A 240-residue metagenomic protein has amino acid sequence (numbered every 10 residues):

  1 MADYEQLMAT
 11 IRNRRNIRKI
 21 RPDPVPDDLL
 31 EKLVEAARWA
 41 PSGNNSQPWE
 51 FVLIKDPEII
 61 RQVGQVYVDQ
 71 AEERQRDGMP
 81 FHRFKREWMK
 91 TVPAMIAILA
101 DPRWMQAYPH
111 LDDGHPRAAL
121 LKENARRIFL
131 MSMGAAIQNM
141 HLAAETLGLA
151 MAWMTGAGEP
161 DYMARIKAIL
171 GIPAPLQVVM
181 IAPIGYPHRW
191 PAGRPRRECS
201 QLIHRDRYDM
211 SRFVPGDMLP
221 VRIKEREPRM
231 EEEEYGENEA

Functional and structural regions predicted by a protein language model:
Q6-D23: Generic N-terminal amphipathic, Lys/Arg-enriched alpha-helix
T10, Q177-A240: C-terminal helix-cap and adjacent tail motif
I11, L33-A37, A182: Short alpha-helical scaffolding segments that buttress acidic/His motifs in well-ordered protein cores
K32, N45-S46: N-terminal low-complexity or amphipathic/hydrophobic leaders
L33-R38, I96, D112, P116-I166: Small-aliphatic-rich amphipathic alpha-helix that forms the alpha element of a beta-alpha
R38-N45: Glycine-rich phosphate/pyrophosphate-binding beta-alpha loops
E50-G134: Glycine/small-residue-rich phosphate/adenosyl-binding loop
E72-R76, R86-W88, K167-R194: A glycine-rich helix N-cap at a beta->alpha junction
